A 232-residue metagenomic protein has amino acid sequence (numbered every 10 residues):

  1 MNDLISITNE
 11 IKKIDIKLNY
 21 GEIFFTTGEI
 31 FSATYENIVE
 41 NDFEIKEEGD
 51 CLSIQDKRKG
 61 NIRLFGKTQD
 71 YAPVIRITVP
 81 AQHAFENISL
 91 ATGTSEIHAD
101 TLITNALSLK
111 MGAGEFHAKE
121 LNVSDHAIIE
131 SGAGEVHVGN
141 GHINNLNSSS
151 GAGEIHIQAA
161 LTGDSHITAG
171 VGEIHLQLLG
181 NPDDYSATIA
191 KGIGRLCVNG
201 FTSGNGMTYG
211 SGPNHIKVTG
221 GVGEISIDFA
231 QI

Functional and structural regions predicted by a protein language model:
M1-K57, V74-N87, A91, I97-L102 (+5 more regions): Short linear S-[DN]-x-LW-Φ motif typified by the pepsin-like aspartic protease active-site region
L4, K57, K119-L121, H126-I128 (+1 more regions): Short, surface-exposed interaction patches in beta-rich subdomains that mediate adhesion/assembly near membranes
E22-I23, S95-I97, G114-F116, G134-V136 (+2 more regions): Acidic Asp/Glu-based divalent-cation binding sites
D50-R58, R63, M207-Y209: Generic recognition of long tandem-repeat/solenoid scaffolds
N61-Y71: Alpha-helical membrane-targeting segments
A84-E86, H117, D183: Short loop/turn segments at connectors of secondary-structure elements within structured domains
S89-G134: Right-handed parallel beta-helix
